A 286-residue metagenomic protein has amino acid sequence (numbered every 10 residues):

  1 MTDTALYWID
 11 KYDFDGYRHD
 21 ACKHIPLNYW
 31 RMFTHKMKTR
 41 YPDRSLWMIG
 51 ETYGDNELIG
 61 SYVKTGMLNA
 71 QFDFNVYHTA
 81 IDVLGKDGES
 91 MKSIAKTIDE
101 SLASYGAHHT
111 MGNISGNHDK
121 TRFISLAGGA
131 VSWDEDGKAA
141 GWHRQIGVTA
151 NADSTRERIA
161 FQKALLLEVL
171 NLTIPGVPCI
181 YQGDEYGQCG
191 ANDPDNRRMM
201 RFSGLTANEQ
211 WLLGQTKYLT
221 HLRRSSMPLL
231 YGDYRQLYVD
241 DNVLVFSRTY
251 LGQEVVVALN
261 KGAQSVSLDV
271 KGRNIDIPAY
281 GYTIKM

Functional and structural regions predicted by a protein language model:
T4-L6, D10-I114, L170, G187-Y218 (+2 more regions): Active-site-proximal helices and loops of the catalytic beta/alpha 8
M48-G50, P178-Q182, M227-D233: Acidic/polar loop patches that form or flank catalytic/metal-binding clefts of enzymes that bind anionic ligands
G54, Y77, D119-K120, G128-A130 (+3 more regions): Short, glycine-/Ser/Thr-/acidic-enriched flexible segments
V63, G112-H143, E168-A207: Aromatic/acidic polysaccharide-binding cleft in carbohydrate-active enzymes
K92, W133-Q162: Aromatic-anchored helix/helix-loop segment that forms the rim or "lid" of small-molecule/cofactor binding pockets
H118, L219, Y280: A residue-level signal for conserved active-site and pocket-lining positions in enzyme catalytic cores
L237-V270: Carbohydrate-binding surface patches
I275-M286: C-terminal beta-strand-rich structural cap/linker in extracellular carbohydrate-active enzymes
